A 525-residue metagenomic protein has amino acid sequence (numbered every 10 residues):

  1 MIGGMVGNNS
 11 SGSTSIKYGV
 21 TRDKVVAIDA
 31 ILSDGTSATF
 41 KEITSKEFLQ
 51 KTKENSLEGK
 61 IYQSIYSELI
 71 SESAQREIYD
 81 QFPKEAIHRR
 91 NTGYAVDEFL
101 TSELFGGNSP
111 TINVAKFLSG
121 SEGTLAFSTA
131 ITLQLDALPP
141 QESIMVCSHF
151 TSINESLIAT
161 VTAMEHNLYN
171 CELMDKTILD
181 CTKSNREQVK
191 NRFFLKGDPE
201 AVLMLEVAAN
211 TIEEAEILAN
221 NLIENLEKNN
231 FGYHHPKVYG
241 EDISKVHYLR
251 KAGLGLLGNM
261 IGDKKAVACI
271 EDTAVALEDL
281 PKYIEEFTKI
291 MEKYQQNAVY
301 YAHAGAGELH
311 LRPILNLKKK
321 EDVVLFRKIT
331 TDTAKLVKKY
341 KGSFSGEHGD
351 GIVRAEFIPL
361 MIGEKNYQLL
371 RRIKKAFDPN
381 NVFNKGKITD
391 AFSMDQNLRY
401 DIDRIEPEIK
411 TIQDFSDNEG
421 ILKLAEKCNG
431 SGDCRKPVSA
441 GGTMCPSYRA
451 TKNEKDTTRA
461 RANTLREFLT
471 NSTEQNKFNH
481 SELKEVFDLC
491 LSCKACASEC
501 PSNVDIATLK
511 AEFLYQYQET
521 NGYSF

Functional and structural regions predicted by a protein language model:
M1-M5, H88-F99, E172-Q188, P236-A252 (+6 more regions): A glycine-rich phosphate-binding loop feature that marks nucleotide/adenosyl-phosphate handling sites
M1-N154, V382-T389, M394-E419: FAD-binding subdomain of flavoenzyme oxidoreductases
D23, F82-K84, H88, T111-N113 (+7 more regions): Active-site capping/gating regions of soluble enzymes
S37-F40, P140-E142, L157-I158, N170-L173 (+6 more regions): Acidic/polar loop patches that form or flank catalytic/metal-binding clefts of enzymes that bind anionic ligands
K51-E77, F193-N225, G232-Y233, A462 (+3 more regions): N-terminal leader/propeptide and maturation segments of large enzyme subunits in energy/redox metabolism and hydrolases
L100-T111, A115-V323, R327, A334-L336 (+2 more regions): C-terminal substrate-recognition/cap domain of FAD-linked oxidoreductases
Y400-S431, R435-S498, S502-F525: Ferredoxin-type iron-sulfur electron-transfer modules in oxidoreductases and energy-metabolism complexes
